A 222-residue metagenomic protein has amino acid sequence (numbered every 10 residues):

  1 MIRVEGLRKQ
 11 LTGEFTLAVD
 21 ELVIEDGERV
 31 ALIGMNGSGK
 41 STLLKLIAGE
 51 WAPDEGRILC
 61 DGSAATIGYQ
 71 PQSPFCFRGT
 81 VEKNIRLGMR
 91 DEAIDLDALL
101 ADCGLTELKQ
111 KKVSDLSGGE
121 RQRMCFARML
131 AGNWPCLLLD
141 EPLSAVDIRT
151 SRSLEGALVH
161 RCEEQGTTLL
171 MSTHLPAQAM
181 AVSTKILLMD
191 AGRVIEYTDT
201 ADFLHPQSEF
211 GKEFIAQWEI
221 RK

Functional and structural regions predicted by a protein language model:
A48: Helix-to-loop junction immediately C-terminal to a conserved catalytic motif
S73-K83, L87: Conserved catalytic motifs of ABC-family nucleotide-binding domains
A93-L108: Conserved ABC ATPase "signature" region
K112-L116, E120: Conserved ABC ATPase signature
T173-H174: H-loop/switch region of ABC-family ATPase nucleotide-binding domains
A191-G192: Conserved ABC ATPase "signature" C-loop
A201-K222: C-terminal boundary and immediately downstream tail of ABC-type ATPase nucleotide-binding domains
